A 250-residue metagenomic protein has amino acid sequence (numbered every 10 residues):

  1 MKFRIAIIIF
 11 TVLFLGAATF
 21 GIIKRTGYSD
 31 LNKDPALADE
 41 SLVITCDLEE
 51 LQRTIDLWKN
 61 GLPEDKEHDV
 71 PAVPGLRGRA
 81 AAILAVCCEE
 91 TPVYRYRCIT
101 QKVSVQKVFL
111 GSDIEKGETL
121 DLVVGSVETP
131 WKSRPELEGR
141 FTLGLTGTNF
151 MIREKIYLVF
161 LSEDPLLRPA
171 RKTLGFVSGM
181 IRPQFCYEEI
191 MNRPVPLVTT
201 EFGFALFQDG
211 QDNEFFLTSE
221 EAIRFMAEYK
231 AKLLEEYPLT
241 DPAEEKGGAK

Functional and structural regions predicted by a protein language model:
F3-T54, R134-K250: Netrin-like (NTR/C345C) domain of secreted extracellular proteins
W58-R79: Short boundary/loop segments of OB/S1/cold-shock single-stranded nucleic-acid-binding domains
A72, T91-R95, R168-K172: Surface-exposed patches in mature extracellular/periplasmic domains of secreted proteins
G78, R95, D113-E115, N149-R153: Extracellular/periplasmic catalytic domains that process cell-envelope and extracellular macromolecules
G78-L110: Structural detector for short beta-strands of small beta-barrel domains
C87, Q106, G125, F160-S162: Structured loops at beta-to-helix junctions and adjacent beta-edge loops in soluble globular domains
R97-R134: OB-fold (S1/OB) nucleic-acid-binding surfaces
